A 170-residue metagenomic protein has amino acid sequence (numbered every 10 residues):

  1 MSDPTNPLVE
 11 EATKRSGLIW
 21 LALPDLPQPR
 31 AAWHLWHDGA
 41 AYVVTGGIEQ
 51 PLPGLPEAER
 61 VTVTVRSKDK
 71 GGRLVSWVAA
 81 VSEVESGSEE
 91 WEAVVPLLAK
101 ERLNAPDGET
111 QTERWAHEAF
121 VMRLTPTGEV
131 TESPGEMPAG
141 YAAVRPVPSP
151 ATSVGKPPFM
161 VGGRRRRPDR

Functional and structural regions predicted by a protein language model:
M1-L8, A31, E85-G87, K100-N104: General structural signal for secondary-structure boundaries
M1-P4, V44-G46, P56-V65, E101-D107 (+1 more regions): Short amphipathic alpha-helical surface micro-motifs
M1-Q28, A151, M160, P168-R170: Short, conserved active-site entrance elements at the starts or edges of catalytic domains
T5-L8, Q28-R30, I48-Q50, G108-T110: A generic local structural motif
E10, W33, T112-R114: Short secondary-structure boundary/capping segments
R15-I48, P53-L55, V61-V65, L74-W77: Short beta-strand segments
S67-D69: Short beta-alpha junction loops
G72-R170: Charged, gly/pro-rich active-site loop segments
